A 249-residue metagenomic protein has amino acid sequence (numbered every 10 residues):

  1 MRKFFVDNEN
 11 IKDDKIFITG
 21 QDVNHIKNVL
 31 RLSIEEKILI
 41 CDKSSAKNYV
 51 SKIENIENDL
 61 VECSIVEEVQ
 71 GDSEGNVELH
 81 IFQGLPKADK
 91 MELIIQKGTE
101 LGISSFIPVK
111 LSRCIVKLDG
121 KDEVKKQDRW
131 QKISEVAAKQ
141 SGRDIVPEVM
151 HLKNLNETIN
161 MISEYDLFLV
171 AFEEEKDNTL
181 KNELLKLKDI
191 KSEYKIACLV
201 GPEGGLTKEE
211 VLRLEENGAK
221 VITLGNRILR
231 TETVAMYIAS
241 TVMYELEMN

Functional and structural regions predicted by a protein language model:
M1-Q70: N-terminal positively charged helical leader segments and presequences
I16-I18, N76-H80, K195-I196, E216-L224: Glycine/charged-rich beta-loop-alpha catalytic/anionic-binding loops adjacent to active sites
E35, G98, S134, L214 (+1 more regions): Residue-level signal for inorganic ion chemistry
I38, S64, Q70-F82, L187-Y194: Mobile, glycine- and charge-enriched loop segments and immediately flanking short secondary-structure elements within
C63, V146-M150, V221: Generic structural signal for residues in well-ordered beta-strands
D72-V170: RNA substrate-binding interface of SAM-dependent RNA methyltransferases
F168-G205, E209-E210, A219-I222: Active-site/ligand-binding-proximal alpha/beta "capping" segment
K208-N249: Structured adenosyl-cofactor binding patch, chiefly the S-adenosyl-L-methionine
